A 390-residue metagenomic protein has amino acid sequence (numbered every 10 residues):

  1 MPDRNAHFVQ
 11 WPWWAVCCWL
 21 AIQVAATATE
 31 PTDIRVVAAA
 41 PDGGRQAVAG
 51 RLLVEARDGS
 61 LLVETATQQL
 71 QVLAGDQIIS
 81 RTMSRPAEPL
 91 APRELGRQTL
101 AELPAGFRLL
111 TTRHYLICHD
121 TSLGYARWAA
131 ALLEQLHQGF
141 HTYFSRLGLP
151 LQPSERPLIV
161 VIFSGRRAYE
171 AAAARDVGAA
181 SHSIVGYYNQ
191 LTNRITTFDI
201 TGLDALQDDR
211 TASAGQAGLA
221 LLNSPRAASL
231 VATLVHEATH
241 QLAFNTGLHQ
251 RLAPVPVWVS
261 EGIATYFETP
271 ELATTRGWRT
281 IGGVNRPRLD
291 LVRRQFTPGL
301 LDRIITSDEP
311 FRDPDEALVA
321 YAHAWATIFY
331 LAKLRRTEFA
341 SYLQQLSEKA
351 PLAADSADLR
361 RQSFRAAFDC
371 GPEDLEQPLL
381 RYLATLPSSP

Functional and structural regions predicted by a protein language model:
M1-Q10: N-terminal secretory signal peptides that target proteins for export/translocation
P12-Q23: Bacterial N-terminal signal peptides
T27-L147, A172-A173: Compositionally biased alpha-helical segments
P31-I34, P157, W325: Short, surface-exposed beta-edge/turn micro-motifs
A66-Q68, D76-I78, M83, S122-L123 (+5 more regions): Solvent-exposed coil/turn segments that connect beta secondary-structure elements in extracytoplasmic/periplasmic
L90, R175-A179, I281: Short intrinsically disordered coil segments
P104-R251, P256, P351, L359-A366: Juxtacatalytic substrate-recognition/specificity segment
S183, Y187-T197, S229, T233 (+1 more regions): Acidic/His/Gly-enriched intrinsically disordered linker/tail segments that often contain short helix/coil "MoRF-like"
